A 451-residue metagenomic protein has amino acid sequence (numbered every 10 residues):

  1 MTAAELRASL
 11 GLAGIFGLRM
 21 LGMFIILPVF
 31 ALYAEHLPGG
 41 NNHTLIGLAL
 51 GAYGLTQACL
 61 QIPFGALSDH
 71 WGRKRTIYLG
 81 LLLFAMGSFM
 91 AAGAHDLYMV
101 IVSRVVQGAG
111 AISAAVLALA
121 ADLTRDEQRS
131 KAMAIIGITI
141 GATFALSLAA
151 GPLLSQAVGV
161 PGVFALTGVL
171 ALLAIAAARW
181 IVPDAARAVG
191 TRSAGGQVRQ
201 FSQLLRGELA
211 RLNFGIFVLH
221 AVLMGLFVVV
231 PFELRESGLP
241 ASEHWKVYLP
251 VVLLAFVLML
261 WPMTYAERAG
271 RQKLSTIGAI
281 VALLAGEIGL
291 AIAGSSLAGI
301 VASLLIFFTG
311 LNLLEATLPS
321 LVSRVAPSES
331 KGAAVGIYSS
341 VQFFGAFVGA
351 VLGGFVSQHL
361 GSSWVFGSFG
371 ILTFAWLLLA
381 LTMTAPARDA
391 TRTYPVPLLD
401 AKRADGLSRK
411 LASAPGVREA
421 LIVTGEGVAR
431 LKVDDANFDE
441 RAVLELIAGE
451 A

Functional and structural regions predicted by a protein language model:
M1-E5, P183-G215: Juxtamembrane intracellular "pre-TM" segments in multi-pass secondary transporters
C59-H95: Conserved MFS/SLC helix-loop-helix module at the cytosolic interface between two early adjacent transmembrane helices
L60-G72, L258-R271: Helix-to-loop junctions at the C-terminal end of transmembrane segments in multipass secondary transporters
L82-H95, V281-S295: C-terminal ends and interior cores of transmembrane alpha-helices in multi-pass membrane transporters/permeases
S103-I140: Cytoplasmic helix-loop-helix junction between adjacent transmembrane helices in 12-TM secondary transporters
I136-R179: Helix-loop-helix hairpin linking two adjacent transmembrane segments in secondary transporters
V169-A188, W376-T384: C-terminal membrane-cytosol helix-exit motif in multi-pass small-molecule transporters
